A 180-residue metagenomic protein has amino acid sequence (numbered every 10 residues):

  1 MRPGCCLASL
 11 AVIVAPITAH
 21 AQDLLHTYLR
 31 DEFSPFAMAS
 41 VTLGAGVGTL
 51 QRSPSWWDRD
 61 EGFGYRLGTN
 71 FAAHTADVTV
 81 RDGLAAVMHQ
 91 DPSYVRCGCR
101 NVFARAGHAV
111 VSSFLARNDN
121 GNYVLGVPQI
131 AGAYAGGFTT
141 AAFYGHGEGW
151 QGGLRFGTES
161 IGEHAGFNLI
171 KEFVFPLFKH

Functional and structural regions predicted by a protein language model:
M1-G4: Positively charged n-region of N-terminal signal peptides that target proteins for export
C6-P16: Bacterial N-terminal signal peptides
H20-H180: Hydrophobic alpha-helical membrane segments
